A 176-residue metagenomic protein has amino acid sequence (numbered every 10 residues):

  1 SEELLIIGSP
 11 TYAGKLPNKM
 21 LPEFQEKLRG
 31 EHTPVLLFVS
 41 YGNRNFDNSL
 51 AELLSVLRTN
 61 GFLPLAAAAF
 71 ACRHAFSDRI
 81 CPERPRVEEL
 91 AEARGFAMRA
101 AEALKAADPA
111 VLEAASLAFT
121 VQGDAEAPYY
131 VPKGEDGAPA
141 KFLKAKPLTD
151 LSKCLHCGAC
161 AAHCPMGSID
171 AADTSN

Functional and structural regions predicted by a protein language model:
S1-P139: FMN-binding flavodoxin-like domain, especially the glycine-rich phosphate-binding loop
L117-T120, P132-H156, A162-H163, G167-N176: Ferredoxin-like iron-sulfur electron-transfer modules
